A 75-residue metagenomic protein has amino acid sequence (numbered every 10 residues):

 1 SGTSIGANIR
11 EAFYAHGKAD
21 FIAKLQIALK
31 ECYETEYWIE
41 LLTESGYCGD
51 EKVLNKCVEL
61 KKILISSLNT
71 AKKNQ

Functional and structural regions predicted by a protein language model:
S1-A7, E11-Q75: Short, C-terminally biased terminal segments at protein or domain edges
